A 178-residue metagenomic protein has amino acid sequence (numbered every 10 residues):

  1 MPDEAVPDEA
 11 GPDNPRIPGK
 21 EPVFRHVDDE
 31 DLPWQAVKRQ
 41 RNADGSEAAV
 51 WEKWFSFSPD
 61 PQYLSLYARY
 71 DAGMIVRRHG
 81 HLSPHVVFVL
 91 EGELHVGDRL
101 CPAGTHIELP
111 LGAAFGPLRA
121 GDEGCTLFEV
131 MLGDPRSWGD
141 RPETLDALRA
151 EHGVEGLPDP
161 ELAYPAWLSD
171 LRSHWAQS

Functional and structural regions predicted by a protein language model:
M1-D60, L145, V154-S178: A short, N-terminal "cap"/entry segment at the start of jelly-roll beta-barrel domains of the cupin/DSBH fold
E47-G80, L111-A114: Conserved short histidine dyad/triad with adjacent acidic residue
Q62-Y63, G80-L82, R99-C101, A120-D122: Short glycine/proline-enriched turns and hinge-like loops at secondary-structure junctions
D71-M74, H81-V96: Glycine- and acidic-residue-biased ligand/ion/polar-headgroup-sensing regions
P84-H85, P142-A150: Short intrinsically disordered coil segments
L100, L111-R141: Ligand-binding loop in jelly-roll beta-barrel domains
